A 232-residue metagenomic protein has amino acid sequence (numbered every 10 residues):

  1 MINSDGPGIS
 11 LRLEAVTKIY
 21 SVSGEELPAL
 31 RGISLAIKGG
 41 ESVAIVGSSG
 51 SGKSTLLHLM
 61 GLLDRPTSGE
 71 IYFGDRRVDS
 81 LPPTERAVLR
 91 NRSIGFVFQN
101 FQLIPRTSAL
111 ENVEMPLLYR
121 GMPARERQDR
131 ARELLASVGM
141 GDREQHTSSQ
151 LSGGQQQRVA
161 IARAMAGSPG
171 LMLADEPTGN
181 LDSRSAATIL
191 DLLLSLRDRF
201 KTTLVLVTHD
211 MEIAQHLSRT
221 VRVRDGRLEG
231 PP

Functional and structural regions predicted by a protein language model:
I2-D5: Pre-NBD coupling/linker segments of ABC/ABC-like ATPases
G8-V223: ABC family nucleotide-binding domain
T220-P232: H-loop (His-switch) and adjacent beta-strand-loop-beta switch element of ABC-type ATPase nucleotide-binding domains
